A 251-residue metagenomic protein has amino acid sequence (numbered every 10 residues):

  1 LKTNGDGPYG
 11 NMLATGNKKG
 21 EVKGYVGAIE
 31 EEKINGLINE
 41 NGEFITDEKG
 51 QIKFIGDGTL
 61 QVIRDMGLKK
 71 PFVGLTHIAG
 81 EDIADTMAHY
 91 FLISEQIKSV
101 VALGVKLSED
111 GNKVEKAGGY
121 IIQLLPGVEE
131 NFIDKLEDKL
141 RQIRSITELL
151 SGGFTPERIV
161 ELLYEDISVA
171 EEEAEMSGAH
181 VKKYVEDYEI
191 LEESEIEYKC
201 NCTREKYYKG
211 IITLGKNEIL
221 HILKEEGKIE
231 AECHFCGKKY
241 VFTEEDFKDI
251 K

Functional and structural regions predicted by a protein language model:
L1-L191: Interaction interfaces in information-processing and related assembly proteins
E137-K251: Cys/His-clustered metal-coordination modules, chiefly Zn-binding fingers
